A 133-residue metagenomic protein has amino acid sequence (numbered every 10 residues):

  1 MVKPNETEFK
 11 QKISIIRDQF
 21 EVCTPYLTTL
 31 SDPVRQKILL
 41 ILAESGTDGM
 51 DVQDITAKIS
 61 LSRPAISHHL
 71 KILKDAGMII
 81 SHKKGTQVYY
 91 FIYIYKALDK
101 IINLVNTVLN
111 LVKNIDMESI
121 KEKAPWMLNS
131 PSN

Functional and structural regions predicted by a protein language model:
V2-V22, A43, Y93-N133: Amphipathic alpha-helical dimerization/coiled-coil segments that flank or bridge DNA-binding/regulatory modules
E21-S62, V88-A97: N-terminal helix-turn-helix DNA-binding core of bacterial DNA-binding proteins
L40, H68-H69: Base-recognition residues in the alpha-helical recognition helix of bacterial helix-turn-helix
A57, H68, K74-D75: Alpha-helical residues within the helix-turn-helix
A65: Conserved H-loop
K74-K84, F91: Beta-hairpin "wing" of winged helix-turn-helix
